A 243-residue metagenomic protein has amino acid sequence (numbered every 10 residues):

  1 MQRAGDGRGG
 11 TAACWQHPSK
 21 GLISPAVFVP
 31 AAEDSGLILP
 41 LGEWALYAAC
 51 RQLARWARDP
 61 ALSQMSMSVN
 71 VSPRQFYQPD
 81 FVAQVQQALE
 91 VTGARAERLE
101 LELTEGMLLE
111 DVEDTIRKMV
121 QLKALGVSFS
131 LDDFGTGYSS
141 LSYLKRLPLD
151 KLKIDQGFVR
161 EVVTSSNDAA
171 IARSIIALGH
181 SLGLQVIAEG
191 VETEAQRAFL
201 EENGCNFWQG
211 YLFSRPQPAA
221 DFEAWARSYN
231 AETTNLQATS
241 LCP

Functional and structural regions predicted by a protein language model:
M1-A94, M107, V120-Q121, L141 (+2 more regions): Bacterial c-di-GMP phosphodiesterase EAL domain
G7-A13, A83-V162, S174-P216: The catalytic core of metal-dependent phosphodiesterases that act on cyclic dinucleotides
G21, G42, T115, D168-A172: Short, conserved glycine- and acidic-residue-centered signature motifs in active-site or ligand-binding loops
P30, Q78, R146, T164 (+2 more regions): Phosphate-coordinating loops and pocket residues in cytosolic domains that bind phosphorylated ligands
A32, G36, L109-E110, E161-N167: Short, contiguous acidic/charged loop-to-helix segments that flank catalytic cores in large enzymes
E201, Q217-P243: C-terminal helical cap(s) of enzyme catalytic domains, especially alpha/beta-barrels
